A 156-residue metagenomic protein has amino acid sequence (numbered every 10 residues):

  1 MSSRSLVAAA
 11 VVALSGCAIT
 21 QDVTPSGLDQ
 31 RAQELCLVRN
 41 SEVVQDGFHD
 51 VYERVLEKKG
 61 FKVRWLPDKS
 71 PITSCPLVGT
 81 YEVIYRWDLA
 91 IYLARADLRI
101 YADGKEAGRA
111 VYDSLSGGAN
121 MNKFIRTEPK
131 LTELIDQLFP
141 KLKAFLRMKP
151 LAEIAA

Functional and structural regions predicted by a protein language model:
R4-A10, G16-W65, R147-A156: A structural "domain/chain start" motif
L6-L14, L56, L98-I100, L131-L138: Generic hydrophobic secondary-structure signal
A8-A13, A18, A32, A90 (+6 more regions): A sequence-composition feature that detects small, non-aromatic residues
A18-L28, E57, A110, S114-A156: C-terminal/domain-edge helix-coil "capping" segments
Q21, V55-I125, P129: Surface-exposed short loop/turn segments
